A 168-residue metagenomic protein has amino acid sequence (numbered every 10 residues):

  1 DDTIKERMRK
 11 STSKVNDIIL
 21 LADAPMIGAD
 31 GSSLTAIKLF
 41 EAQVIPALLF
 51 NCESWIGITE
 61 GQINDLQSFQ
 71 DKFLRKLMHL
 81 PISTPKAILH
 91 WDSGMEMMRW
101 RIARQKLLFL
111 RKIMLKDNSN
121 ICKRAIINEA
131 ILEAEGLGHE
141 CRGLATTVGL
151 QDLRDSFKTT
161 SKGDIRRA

Functional and structural regions predicted by a protein language model:
D1-I56, K112, S119-N120: Basic, alpha-helical interaction scaffolds
I19, L80-P81: Short hydrophobic/aromatic segments of transmembrane alpha-helices and their interfaces
E41, C52, D65, F69 (+1 more regions): Extended C-terminal regions of large enzymes
F50, K76-H79: Amphipathic alpha-helical interaction surfaces
W55-I63: Acidic, serine/threonine/proline-rich low-complexity intrinsically disordered regions
